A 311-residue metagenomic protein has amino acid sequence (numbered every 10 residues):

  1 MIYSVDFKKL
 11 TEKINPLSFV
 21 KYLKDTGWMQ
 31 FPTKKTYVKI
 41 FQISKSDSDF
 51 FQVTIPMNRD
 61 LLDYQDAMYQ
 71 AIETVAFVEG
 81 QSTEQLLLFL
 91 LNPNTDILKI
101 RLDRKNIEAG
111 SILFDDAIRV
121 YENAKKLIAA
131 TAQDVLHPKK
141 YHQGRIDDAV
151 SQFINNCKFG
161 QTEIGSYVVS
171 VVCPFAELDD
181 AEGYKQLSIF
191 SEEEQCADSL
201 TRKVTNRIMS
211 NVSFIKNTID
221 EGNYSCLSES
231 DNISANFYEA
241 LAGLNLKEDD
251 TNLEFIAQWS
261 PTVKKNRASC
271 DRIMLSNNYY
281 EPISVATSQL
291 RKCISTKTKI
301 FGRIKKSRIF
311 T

Functional and structural regions predicted by a protein language model:
M1-V5, K9-L10, I294-K297, F301: Mixed-charge, Lys/Arg-rich low-complexity intrinsically disordered regions
S4-K13, L17-V150: An N-terminal, globular interaction/scaffold subdomain
V20-W28, L200, V204, T311: N-terminal, helix-rich and Lys/Arg-enriched segments in bacterial and organellar proteins
L23, S288-S295, G302-R303, R308-T311: OB-fold and OB-like beta-barrel modules that bind single-stranded nucleic acids
L86-I294: Long, hydrophobic alpha/beta structural blocks
